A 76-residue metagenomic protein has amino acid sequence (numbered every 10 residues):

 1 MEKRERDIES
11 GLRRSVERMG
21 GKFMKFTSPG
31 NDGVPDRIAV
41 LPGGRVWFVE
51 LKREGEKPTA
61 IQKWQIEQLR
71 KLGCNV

Functional and structural regions predicted by a protein language model:
M1-V76: Catalytic phosphate/metal-binding cores of nucleic-acid and nucleotide-processing enzymes, i.e., regions that mediate
